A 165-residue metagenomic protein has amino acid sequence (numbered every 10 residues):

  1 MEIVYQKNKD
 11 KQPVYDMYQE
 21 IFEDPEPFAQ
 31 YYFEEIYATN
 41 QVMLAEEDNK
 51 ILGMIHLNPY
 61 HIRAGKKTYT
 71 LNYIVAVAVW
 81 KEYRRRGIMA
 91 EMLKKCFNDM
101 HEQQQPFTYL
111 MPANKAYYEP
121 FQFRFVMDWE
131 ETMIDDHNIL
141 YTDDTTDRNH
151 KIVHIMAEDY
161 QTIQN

Functional and structural regions predicted by a protein language model:
I3-V77, I163-N165: A conserved beta-strand-loop-helix scaffold within acyl/acetyltransferase catalytic domains
Y5, Y109-P112, H154: Conserved residues at beta->alpha junctions
K9, P112-A113, E158: Short beta->alpha linker loops
Y60-I62, E82, K115: Short coil/turn motifs at secondary-structure junctions
A76-V79, R84-M100: Conserved acetyl-CoA-binding loop-helix of GNAT-fold acetyltransferases
N98-Q104, E158-D159: Secondary-structure boundary elements
E102-P106, P112-E130: Conserved active-site alpha-helix within GNAT-family acetyltransferase domains
D128-N165: Amide-forming acyltransferase catalytic core, primarily the GNAT-like/NAT-type and related acyltransferase folds
